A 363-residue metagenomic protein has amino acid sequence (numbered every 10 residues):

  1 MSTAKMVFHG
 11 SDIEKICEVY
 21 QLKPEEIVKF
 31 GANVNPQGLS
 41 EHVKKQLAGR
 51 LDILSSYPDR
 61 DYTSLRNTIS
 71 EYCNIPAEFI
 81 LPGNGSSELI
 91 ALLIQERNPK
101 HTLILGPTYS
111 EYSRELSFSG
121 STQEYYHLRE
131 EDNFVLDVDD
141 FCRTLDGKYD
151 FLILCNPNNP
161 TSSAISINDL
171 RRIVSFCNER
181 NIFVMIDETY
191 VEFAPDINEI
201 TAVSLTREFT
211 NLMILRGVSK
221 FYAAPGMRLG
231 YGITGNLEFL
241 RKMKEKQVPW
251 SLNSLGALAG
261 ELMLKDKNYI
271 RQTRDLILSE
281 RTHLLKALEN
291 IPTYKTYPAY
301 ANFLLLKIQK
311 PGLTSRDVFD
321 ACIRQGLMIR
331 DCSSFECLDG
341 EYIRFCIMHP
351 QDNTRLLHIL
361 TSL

Functional and structural regions predicted by a protein language model:
M1-S56: N-terminal "arm"/small-domain region of PLP-dependent enzymes with the aminotransferase-like
L39-S40, D61, N211-Y297: PLP-dependent aminotransferase class I/II
P58, S70-L92: Short loop-beta-helix segment that forms the pyridoxal 5′-phosphate
E96-L154: PLP-dependent aminotransferase-like
S119, E179-R180, F209, Q325: Helix C-cap/helix->beta junction micro-motif
D132-P195: Active-site phosphate-binding strand-loop segment of PLP-dependent enzymes
L278, I291-Q325: Conserved PLP-binding catalytic core of the aspartate aminotransferase-like
R324-Q325, S334-L363: PLP-dependent enzyme catalytic core of the Aspartate aminotransferase-like
